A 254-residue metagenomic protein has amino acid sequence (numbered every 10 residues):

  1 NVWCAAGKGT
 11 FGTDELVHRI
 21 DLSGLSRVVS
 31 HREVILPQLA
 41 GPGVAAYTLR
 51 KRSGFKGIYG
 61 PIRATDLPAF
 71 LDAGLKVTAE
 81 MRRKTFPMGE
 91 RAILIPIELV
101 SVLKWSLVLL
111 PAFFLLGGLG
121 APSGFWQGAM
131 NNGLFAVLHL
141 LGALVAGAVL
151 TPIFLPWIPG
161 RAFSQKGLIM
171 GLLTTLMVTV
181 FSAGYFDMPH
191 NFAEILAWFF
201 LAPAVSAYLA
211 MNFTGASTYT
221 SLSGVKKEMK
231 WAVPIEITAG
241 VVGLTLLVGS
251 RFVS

Functional and structural regions predicted by a protein language model:
N1-A64: Soluble N-terminal domains of membrane-associated systems
F11, E15, V44, I62 (+5 more regions): Conserved active-site and cofactor/substrate-binding residues in soluble primary-metabolism enzymes
V44, R52-G57, V77-R83, F114-G118 (+2 more regions): Hydrophobic alpha-helical transmembrane segments
L67: IQ-motif-like calmodulin-binding regions
K84-V100: Cytosolic juxtamembrane amphipathic/interface segments immediately preceding and feeding into a transmembrane helix
I95-M177, F181: Core alpha-helical transmembrane segments of integral membrane proteins
P152, P156, S164-S254: Generic detector of multi-pass transmembrane helix bundles and their immediately adjacent loops in polytopic membrane
